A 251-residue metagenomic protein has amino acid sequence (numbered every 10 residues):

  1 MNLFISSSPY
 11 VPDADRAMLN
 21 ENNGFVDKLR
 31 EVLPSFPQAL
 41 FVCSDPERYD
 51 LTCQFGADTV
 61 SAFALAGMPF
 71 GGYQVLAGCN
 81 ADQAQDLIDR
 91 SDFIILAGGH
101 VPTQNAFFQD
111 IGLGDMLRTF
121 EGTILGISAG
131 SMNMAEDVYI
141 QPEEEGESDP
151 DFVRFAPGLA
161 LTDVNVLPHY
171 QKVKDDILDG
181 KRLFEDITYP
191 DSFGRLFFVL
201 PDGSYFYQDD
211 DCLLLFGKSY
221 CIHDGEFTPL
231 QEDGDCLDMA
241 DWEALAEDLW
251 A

Functional and structural regions predicted by a protein language model:
M1-F93, T228: N-terminal beta1-alpha1 cap of cysteine-dependent amidohydrolase-like domains
M1-S35, D50, I140, E144-A251: C-terminal and late-domain segments of enzyme folds
F4-I5, F93-A97, L125-G126, N165-V166: Structural motif
K28, L87-R90, D110-E121: Catalytic-core regions built around general acid/base machinery
F55-D58, I88, F108-L113, K181-L183: Charged helix-capping and loop-helix junction motifs
L96-A97, R118-D137: Catalytic nucleophile loop
V101-D110, D176-I177: Glycine/threonine-rich flexible loop motifs
